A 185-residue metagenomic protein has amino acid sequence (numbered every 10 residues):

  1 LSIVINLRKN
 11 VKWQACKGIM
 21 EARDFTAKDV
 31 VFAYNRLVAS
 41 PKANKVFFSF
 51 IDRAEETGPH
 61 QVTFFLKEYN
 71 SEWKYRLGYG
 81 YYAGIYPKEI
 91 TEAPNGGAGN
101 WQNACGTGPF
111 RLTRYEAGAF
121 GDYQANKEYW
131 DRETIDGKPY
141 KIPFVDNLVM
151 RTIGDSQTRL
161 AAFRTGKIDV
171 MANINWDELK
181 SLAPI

Functional and structural regions predicted by a protein language model:
L1-K42, M150, R159-A162: Aromatic- and charge-enriched surface segment that lines or borders ligand/interaction sites
S2-N10, A22-D24, K28, K42-T91 (+1 more regions): Surface-exposed binding/hinge segments that line and control ligand-binding clefts or catalytic entry sites
S2-N6, V30-A33, V62-F64, G108-R111 (+3 more regions): Short, well-ordered beta-strand elements
I3, R8, E21-T26, A54 (+5 more regions): Extracytoplasmic/periplasmic, Sec-exported soluble proteins
V4, A27, V31-N35, F48-I51 (+6 more regions): Extracytoplasmic/secreted envelope proteins and their assembly/folding machinery, especially bacterial periplasmic
K9-K12, N35-K42, Y69-S71, E128 (+2 more regions): Sec-exported extracytoplasmic/periplasmic mature domains
F48, L77-V149, D155-T158: Gly/Pro-rich hinge or "lid" segments in bacterial periplasmic/extracellular proteins
T113-Q124, R151-I185: Extracellular/periplasmic solute-recognition and catalytic clefts
